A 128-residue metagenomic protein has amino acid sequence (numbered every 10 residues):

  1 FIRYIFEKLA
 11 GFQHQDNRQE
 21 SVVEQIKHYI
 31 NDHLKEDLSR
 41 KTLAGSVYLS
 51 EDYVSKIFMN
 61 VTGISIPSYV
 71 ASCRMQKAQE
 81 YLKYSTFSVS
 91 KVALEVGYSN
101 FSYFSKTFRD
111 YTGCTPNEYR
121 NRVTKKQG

Functional and structural regions predicted by a protein language model:
F1-H14, Y53-S55: An amphipathic alpha-helical interaction segment
G11, R18-V22: Flexible loop/N-cap segments at domain edges
N17-R18, E36-T42: Conserved short strand/loop->alpha-helix "switch" segment adjacent to the catalytic nucleotide/phosphoryl-transfer site
E24-H28, D32, D37, N60-S99 (+1 more regions): Terminal helix-turn-helix DNA-binding modules in bacterial transcription factors
K41, D52, S88-K91, F101-S102 (+1 more regions): Residues within helix-turn-helix
V54, F58, Y103-F104, F108: Short hydrophobic/aromatic patch on the recognition helix
K106-G128: …primarily DNA-binding HTH/wHTH and HhH modules…
